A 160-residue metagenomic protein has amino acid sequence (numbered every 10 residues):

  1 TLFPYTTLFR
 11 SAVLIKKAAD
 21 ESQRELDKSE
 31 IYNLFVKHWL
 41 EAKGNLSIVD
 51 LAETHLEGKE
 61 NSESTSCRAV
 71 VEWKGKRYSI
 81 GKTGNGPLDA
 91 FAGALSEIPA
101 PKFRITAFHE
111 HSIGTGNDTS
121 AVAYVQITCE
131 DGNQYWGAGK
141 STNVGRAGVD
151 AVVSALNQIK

Functional and structural regions predicted by a protein language model:
L2, T6-K160: Terminal or standalone catalytic/regulatory effector modules within metabolic enzymes and repeat proteins
